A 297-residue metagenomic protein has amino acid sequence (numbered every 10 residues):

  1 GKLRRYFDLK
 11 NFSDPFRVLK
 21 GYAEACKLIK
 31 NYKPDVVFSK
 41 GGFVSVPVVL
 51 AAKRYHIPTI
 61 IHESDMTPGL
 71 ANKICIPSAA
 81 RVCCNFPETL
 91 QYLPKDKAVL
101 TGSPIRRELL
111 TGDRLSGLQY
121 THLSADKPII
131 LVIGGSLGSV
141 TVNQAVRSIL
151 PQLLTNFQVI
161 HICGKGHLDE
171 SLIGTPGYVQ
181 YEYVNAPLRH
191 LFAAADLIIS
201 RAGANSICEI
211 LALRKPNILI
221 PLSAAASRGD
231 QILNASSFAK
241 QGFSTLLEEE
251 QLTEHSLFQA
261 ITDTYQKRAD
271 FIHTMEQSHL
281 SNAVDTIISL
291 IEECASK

Functional and structural regions predicted by a protein language model:
G1-K20, C26, N31, E248-E250: Conserved nucleotide-sugar phosphate-binding/catalytic loop shared by glycosyltransferases and other
A23-F38, V44-I60, K73-S78: Glycosyltransferases and closely related glycan-assembly transferases that use nucleotide-activated donors
P34-V36, Y181, A193-C208, K215-P216: Acidic donor-binding loop of glycosyltransferase active sites
L50, R189, I207-K215, S236: Short alpha-helical segment that forms part of, or immediately flanks, the ligand-binding pocket in carbohydrate-active
K53-L115: Active-site-proximal region of nucleotide-activated glycan assembly enzymes, centered on histidine/acidic-rich loops
I57-P58, D196-L197, R214-L222, F243: Structural loop-to-beta junction motif characteristic of Rossmann-like glycosyltransferase folds
R114-Q119, L123-I198, I232-S236, K240 (+1 more regions): Donor-nucleotide binding loops and adjacent catalytic segments primarily of GT-B fold Leloir glycosyltransferases
K267-S281: A short, well-ordered alpha-helix in the C-terminal region of glycosyltransferases
